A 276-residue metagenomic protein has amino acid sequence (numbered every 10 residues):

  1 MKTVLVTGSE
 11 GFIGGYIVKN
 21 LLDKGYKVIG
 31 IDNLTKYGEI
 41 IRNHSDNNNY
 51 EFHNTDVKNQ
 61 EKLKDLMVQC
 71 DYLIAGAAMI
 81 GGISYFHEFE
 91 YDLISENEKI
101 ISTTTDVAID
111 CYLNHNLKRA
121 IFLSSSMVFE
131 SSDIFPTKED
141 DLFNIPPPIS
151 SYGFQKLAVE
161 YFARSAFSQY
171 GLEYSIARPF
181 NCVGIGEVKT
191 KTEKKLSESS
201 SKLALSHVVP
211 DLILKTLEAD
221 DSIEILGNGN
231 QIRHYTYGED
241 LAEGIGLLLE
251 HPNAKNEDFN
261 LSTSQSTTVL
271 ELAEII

Functional and structural regions predicted by a protein language model:
M1-E193, L248: N-terminal Rossmann-like NAD(P)+-binding domain of SDR-like oxidoreductases, especially those catalyzing
N47-N48, E139-F143, I213-I225, H251: A short C-terminal helix-loop "cap" of Rossmann-like NAD(P)-dependent dehydrogenase/epimerase domains
K62, Y72, K99, V208 (+2 more regions): Residue-level recognition of oxygen-bearing side chains
V68, A75, D106, P210 (+3 more regions): Generic alpha-helical structural context detector
L157, Y170-L172, C182-D211, E218-S222 (+5 more regions): Glycine/proline-rich active-site loop of Rossmann-fold NAD(P)-dependent oxidoreductases
A158, F162-A166, V208-L212, L272 (+1 more regions): Hydrophobic alpha-helix immediately C-terminal to the catalytic Tyr-X-X-X-Lys motif of short-chain
